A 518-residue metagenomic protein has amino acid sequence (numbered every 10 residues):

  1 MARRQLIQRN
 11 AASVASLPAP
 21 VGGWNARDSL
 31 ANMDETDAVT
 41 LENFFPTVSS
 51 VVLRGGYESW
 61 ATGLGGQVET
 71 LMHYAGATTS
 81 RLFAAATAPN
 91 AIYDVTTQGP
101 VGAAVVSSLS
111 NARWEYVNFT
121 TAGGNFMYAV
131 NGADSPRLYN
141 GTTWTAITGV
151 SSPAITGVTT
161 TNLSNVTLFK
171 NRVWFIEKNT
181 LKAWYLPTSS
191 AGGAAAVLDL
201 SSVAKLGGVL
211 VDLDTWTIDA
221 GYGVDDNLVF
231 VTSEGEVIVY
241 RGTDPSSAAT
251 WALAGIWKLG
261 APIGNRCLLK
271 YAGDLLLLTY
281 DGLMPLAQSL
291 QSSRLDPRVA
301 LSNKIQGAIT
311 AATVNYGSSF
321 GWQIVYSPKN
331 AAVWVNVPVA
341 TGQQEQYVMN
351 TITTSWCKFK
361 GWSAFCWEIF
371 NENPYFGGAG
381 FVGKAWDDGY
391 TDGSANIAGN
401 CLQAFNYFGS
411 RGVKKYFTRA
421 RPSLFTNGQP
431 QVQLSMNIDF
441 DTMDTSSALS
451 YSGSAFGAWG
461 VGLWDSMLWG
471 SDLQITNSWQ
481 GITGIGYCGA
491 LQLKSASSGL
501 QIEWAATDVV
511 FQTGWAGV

Functional and structural regions predicted by a protein language model:
A2-V101, S107-M127, K258-D274, Y280-V518: Beta-sheet repeat architectures centered on beta-propellers
G56-T62, V101-S107, T145-T156, L198-A204 (+1 more regions): A short beta-strand motif characteristic of beta-propeller blades
T87, G132, K178, S233-E234 (+4 more regions): Short loop/turn segments immediately following the C-termini of beta-strands
A91, F230-W257: Surface-exposed extracellular loop regions of Gram-negative outer-membrane beta-barrel proteins
T96-Q98, N140-T143, S189-S190, T243-P245 (+2 more regions): Short loop/turn segments that connect beta-strands within beta-propeller blades
G141-K170: Asp-box/WD-like beta-propeller blade repeats and closely related beta-sheet repeat scaffolds
S151-T156, A196-G208, P297-Y316: Surface-exposed loop and turn segments in beta-propeller and other repeat-based domains that flank or scaffold
V166-G223: Solenoidal tandem-repeat scaffolds enriched in leucines and small polar residues
